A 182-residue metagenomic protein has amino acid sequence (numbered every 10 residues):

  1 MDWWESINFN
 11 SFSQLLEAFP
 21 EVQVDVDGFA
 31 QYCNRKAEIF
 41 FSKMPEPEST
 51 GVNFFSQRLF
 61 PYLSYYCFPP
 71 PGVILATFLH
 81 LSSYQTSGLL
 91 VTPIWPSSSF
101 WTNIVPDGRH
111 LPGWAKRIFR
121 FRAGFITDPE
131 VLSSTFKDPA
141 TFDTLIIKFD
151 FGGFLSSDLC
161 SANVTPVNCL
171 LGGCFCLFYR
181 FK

Functional and structural regions predicted by a protein language model:
M1-F9, G153-F181: Flexible, glycine-/basic-rich loop-and-beta segments that form/coincide with the SAM-dependent methyltransferase
M1-G72, A76-S82, T86-F119, L145 (+1 more regions): Acidic, metal-ion-coordinating active-site neighborhood of RNase H-like domains and the RT-RNase H "connection"/linker
E38-F40, T77-L79, E130-S133, L159-S161: Generic alpha-helix signal with a bias toward terminal, lower-confidence helices and secondary-structure junctions
F55, P112, D128, S157 (+1 more regions): Intrinsically disordered, low-complexity, compositionally biased regions/tails
W95-S99, R120-F125, C176-K182: Short C-terminal domain-edge/linker segments immediately following a structured domain
K116-D150: Class I S-adenosyl-L-methionine
